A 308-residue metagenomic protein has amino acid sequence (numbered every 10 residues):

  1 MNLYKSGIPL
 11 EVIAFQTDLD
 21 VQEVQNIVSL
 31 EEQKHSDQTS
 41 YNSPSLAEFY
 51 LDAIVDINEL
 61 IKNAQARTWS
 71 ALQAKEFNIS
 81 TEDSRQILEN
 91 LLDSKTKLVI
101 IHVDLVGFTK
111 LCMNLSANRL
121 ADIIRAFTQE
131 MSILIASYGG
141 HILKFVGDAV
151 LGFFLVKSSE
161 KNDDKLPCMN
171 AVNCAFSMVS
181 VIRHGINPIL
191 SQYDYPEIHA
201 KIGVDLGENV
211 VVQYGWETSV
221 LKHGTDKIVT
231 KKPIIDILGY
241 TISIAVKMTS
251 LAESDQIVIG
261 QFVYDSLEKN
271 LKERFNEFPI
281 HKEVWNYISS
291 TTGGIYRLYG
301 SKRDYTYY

Functional and structural regions predicted by a protein language model:
N2, I8-P9, D18, Q25-S80 (+5 more regions): Intrinsically disordered, glycine/charged-rich C-terminal tails and inter-domain linkers that flank nucleotidyl cyclase
L3-Y4, V204: Short helix-to-turn junction characteristic of helix-turn-helix DNA-binding domains, especially the helix
I13-A14: Short alpha-helical "recognition helix" segments of helix-turn-helix
H35-Q129, I133-Y138: Juxtacatalytic helix/coil linker segments that couple regulatory or sensory modules to the catalytic cores
F108, V150, S159, V263-Y264: A generic structural signal for short hydrophobic patches within well-formed alpha-helices
G139-L166, I186-I237: Catalytic core of nucleotidyl cyclases, primarily class III adenylyl/guanylyl cyclases
M178: Serine endopeptidase catalytic core focused on the charge-relay Asp
V204-E208, T241-I244, M248: Alpha-helical scaffolding flanking metal-ion-dependent phosphate/phosphodiester catalytic sites
